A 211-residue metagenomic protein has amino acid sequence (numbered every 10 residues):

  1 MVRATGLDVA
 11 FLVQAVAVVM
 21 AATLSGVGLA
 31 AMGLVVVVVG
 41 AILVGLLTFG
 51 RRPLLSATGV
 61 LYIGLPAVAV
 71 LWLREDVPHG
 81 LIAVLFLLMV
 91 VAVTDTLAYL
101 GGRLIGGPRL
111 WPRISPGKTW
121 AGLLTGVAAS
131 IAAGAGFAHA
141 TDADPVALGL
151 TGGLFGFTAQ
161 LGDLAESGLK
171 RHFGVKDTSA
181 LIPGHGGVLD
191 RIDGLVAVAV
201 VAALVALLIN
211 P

Functional and structural regions predicted by a protein language model:
M1-L154: Membrane-embedded alpha-helical bundles of polytopic integral membrane proteins
M1-T5, V91-G107, W120, F157-A199: Acidic (Asp/Glu-rich) catalytic motifs at the cytosolic membrane interface
S130-I131, G194, V198, L207: Hydrophobic transmembrane alpha-helices of multi-pass small-molecule transporters
G134, V201-A203: A general structural signal for short secondary-structure boundary/capping elements
A147, I192, P211: Short, conserved aromatic-histidine micro-motifs
A203-P211: Juxtamembrane boundary at the C-terminal end of a transmembrane helix
